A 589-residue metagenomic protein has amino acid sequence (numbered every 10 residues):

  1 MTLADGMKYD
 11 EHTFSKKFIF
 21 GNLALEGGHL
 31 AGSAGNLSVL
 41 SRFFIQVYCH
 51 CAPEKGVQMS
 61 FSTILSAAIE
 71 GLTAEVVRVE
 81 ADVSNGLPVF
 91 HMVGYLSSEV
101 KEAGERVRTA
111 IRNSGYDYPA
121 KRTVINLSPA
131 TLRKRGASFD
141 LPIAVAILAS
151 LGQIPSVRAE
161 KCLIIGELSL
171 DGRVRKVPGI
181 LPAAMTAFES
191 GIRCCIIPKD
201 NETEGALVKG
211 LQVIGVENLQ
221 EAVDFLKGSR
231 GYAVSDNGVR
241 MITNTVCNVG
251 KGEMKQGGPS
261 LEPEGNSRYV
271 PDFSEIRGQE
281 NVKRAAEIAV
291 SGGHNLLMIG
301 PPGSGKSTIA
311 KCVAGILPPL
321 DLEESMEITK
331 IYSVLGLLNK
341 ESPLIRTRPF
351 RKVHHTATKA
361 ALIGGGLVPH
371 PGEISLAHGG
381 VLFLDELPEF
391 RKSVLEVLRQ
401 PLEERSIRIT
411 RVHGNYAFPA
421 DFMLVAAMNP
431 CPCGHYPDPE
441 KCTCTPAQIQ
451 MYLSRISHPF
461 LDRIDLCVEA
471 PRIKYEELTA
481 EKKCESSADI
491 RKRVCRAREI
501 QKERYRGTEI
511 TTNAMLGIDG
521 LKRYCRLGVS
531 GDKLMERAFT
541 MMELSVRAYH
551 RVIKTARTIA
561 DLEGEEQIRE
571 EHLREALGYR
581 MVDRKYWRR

Functional and structural regions predicted by a protein language model:
T13-N22, H29, S33-L297, P301-S304 (+2 more regions): Peripheral, non-AAA+ core regions of ATP-driven protein-machinery
V77-V83, L362, D465-E469: Short beta-strand elements
L96-G104, P119, N126-G136, V368-P369 (+1 more regions): Basic, amphipathic alpha-helical bundle interface domains used for macromolecular binding and assembly
M298-L337: Walker A/P-loop
P343-V353, A357-A361: Inter-Walker segment of RecA-like/P-loop motor cores
A360-V381: Conserved alpha-helical scaffold flanking the Walker A/P-loop in AAA+ ATPase domains
E386: Walker B catalytic acidic pair
